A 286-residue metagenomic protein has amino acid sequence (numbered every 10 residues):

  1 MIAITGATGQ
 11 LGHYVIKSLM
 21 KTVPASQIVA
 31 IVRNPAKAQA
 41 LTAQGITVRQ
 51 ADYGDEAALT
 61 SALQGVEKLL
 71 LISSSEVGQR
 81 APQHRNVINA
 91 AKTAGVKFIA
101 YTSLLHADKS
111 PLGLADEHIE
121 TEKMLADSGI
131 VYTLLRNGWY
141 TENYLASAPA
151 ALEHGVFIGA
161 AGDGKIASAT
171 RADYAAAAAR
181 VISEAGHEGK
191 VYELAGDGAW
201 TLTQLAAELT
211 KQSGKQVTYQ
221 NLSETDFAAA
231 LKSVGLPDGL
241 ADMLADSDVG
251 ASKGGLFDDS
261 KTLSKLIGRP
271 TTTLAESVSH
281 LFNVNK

Functional and structural regions predicted by a protein language model:
M1-K37, G54-A57, Q64, S75-R85 (+7 more regions): Oxidoreductase cofactor-interface core, primarily capturing Rossmann-like NAD(P)-dependent enzymes
A3, R49, I267: Conserved Rossmann-like nucleotide-binding pocket used by diverse enzymes that bind dinucleotide cofactors
K37-Q44, S61: Short loop/helix-cap segments at secondary-structure boundaries that form the rim of catalytic
T42-D55: Rossmann-fold cofactor-recognition segment
V48, F98-I99: A short hydrophobic/small-residue beta-strand
A51, K68-I72, Y101: Redox-cofactor binding/interface segments in oxidoreductases and associated redox assembly factors
T218-V284: Mobile cap/lid helix-loop segments that border enzyme active or cofactor-binding sites and regulate substrate access
